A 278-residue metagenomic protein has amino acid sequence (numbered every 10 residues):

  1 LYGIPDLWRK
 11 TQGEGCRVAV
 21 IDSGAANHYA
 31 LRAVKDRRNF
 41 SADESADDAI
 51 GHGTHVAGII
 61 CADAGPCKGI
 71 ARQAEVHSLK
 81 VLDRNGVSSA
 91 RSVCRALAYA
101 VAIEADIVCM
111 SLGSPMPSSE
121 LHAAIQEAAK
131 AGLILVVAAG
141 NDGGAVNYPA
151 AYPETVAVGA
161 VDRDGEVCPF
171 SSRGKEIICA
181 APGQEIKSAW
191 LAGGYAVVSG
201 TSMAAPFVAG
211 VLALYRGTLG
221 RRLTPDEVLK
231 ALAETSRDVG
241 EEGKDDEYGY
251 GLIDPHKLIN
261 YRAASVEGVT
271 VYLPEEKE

Functional and structural regions predicted by a protein language model:
L1-P5: Short coil-to-helix leader/linker segments, especially the first N-terminal amphipathic alpha-helix with its helix
D6-V18, S23-R37, E44-A90, A151-T155 (+2 more regions): Subtilisin-like serine protease catalytic core
Q12, Q126-K130, A180: Anion (oxyanion) recognition and catalysis
A25-N27, F40, G65-P66, L82-R84 (+6 more regions): Active-site/binding-pocket entry motifs
S41, H77, I134-V137, A157-V158 (+2 more regions): Structural detector of well-ordered beta-strand residues that form the stable sheet scaffold of enzyme domains
A57-I60, H77-L82, G183-L252, N260-Y261: Hydrolase catalytic cores
D63, V81-E154, D162-V167, R173 (+3 more regions): Substrate-binding/access-modulating region of protease and related hydrolase catalytic domains
V101, A105-M110, S119, A131 (+3 more regions): C-terminal subdomain of the subtilisin-like protease fold in secreted/lumenal serine endopeptidases
